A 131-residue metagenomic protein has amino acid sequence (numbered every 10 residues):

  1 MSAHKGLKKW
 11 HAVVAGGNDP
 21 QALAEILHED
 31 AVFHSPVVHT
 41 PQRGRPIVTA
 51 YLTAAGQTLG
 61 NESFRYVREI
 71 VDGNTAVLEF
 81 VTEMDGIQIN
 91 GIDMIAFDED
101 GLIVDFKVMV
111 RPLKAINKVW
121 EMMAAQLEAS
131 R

Functional and structural regions predicted by a protein language model:
M1-E25, E29, L127-R131: Short, low-complexity N-terminal intrinsically disordered segments enriched in polar/charged residues
G6, P20-G73: A solvent-exposed, acidic/Ser-Thr-rich amphipathic alpha-helical stretch
L7-V13, P41, V77, I103: Generic alpha-helical hydrophobic packing signal
V13-V14, H39, V67, M94: Short N-terminal micro-motifs specific to bacterial/archaeal maturation and metal-cluster initiation sites
T53-R131: A beta-strand edge to alpha-helix "cap/lid" segment located at domain peripheries
